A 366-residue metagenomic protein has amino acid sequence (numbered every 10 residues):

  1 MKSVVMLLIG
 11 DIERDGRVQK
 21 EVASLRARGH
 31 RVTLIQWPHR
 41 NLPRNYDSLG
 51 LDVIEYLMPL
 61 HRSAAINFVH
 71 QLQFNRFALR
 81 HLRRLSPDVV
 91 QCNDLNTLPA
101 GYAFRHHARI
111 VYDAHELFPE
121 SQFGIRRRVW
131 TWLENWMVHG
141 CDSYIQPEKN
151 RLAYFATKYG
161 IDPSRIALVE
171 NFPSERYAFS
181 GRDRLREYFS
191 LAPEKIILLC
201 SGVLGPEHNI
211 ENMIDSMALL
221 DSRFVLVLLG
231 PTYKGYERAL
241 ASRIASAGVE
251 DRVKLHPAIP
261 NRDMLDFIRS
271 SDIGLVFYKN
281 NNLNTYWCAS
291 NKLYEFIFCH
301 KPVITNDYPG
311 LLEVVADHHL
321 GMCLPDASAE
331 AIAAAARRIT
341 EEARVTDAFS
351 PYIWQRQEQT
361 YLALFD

Functional and structural regions predicted by a protein language model:
V5, I145, L191-H208, I214-M217 (+1 more regions): Conserved donor-binding/catalytic core segment of Leloir-type glycosyltransferases
D15-G16, H208, P260-F267, G274-Y294 (+1 more regions): Nucleotide-sugar-dependent
A23, R76-R83, P99, R127-P147: Membrane-proximal helix-turn-helix segments that form the acceptor-binding/catalytic region of lipid-linked
P43-D47, A178-L191, R344: A short helix/loop element that forms part of the nucleotide-sugar donor recognition site in Leloir-type
N150, F172: Carbohydrate-associated surface elements
S201, V225-A239: Glycosyltransferase donor-sugar binding loop
G230, R238-D266: Nucleotide-activated donor-binding/catalytic signature segment of Leloir-type glycosyltransferases, i.e., the conserved
T340-D366: A charged, aromatic-enriched C-terminal amphipathic alpha-helix characteristic of glycosyltransferases across folds
